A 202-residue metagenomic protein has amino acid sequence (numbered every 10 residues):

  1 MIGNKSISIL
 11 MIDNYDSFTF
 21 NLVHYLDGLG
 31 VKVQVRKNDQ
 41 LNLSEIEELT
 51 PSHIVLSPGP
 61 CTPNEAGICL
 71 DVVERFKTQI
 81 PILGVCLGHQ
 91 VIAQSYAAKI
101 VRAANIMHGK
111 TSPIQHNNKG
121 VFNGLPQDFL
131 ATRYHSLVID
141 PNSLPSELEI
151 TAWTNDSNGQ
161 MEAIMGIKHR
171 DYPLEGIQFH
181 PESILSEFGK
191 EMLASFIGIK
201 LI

Functional and structural regions predicted by a protein language model:
N4-L10: Extreme N-terminal starter segment of soluble prokaryotic enzymes
S8, K32, S52-H53, P81-L83 (+2 more regions): Structural signature of beta-strand start/N-cap positions in the alpha/beta core of ABC transporter nucleotide-binding
M11-L29: Short, charged N-terminal beta->alpha structural module
D27, P51-G124, D128, L193-S195: Cysteine-nucleophile active-site neighborhood
K32-N38: Short hydrophobic/Thr-rich beta-strand motif most characteristic of the beta2 strand and flanking loop of CheY-like
N42-T50: Short amphipathic alpha-helix with an adjacent loop that forms part of the alpha/beta core around
G120-D171: Catalytic beta-strand/loop cores that center a nucleophilic Ser/Cys/Thr and support acyl-enzyme chemistry
I184-I202: Acyltransferase
